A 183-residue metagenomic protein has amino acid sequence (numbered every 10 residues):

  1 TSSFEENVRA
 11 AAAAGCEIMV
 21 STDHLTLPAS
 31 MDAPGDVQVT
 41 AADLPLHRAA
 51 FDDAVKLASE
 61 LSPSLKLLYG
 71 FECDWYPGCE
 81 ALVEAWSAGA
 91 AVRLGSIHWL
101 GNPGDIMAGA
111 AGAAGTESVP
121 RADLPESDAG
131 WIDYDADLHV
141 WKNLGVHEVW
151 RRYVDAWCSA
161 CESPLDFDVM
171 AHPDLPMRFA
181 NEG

Functional and structural regions predicted by a protein language model:
T1-P77, A113-A114, M177-N181: An N-terminally biased module of ancient metal coordination in phosphate/nucleic-acid-related enzymes
S2-A10, P77-A85, R152-A160: Short, acidic/polar
S3, T40-D43, H47, V83-A85 (+2 more regions): General structural signal for secondary-structure boundaries
A13, A54-S62, V83-A91, C161-L165: Acidic (Asp/Glu)-rich catalytic clusters
D32-A33, A81-L82, D105-A108: Short aromatic-enriched loop/helix-cap "lid" or pocket-rim segments at secondary-structure transitions that line
A41, G78-V92, G183: Short, electropositive alpha-helical surface patch
A88-A90, L94-G183: Domain-core and long-helix interface of multi-subunit machines
